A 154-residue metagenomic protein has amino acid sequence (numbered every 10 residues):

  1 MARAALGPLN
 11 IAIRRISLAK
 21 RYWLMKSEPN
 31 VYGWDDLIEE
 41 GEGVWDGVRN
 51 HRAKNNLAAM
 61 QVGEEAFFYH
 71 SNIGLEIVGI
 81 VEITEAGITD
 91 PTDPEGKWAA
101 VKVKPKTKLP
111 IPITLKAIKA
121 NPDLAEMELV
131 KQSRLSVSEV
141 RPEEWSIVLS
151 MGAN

Functional and structural regions predicted by a protein language model:
R3, L9-V62, E144, A153-N154: Compositionally biased, charged N-terminal/linker segments
R14-N30, D90-N154: Contiguous surface segments at macromolecular interaction interfaces
Y32-D35, L75-I77, D90-P91: Short acidic/glycine-rich loop or secondary-structure boundary segments that cap or lie
D46-R52, E85-T89, P122: Short acidic (Asp/Glu) patches
Y69-L75: Short, charged beta-turn/beta-strand-edge "cap" motif at the junction between a beta-strand and an adjacent loop
E76-A86: Short beta-strand-centered aromatic/proline hotspots
